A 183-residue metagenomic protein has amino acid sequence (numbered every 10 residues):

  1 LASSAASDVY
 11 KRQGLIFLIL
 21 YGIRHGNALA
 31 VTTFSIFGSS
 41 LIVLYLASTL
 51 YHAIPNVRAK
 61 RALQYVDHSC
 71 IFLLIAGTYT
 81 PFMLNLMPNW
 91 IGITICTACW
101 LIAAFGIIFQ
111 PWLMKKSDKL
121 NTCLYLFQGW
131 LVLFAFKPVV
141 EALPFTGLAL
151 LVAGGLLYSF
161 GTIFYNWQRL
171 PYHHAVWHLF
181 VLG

Functional and structural regions predicted by a protein language model:
L1-A6, Y10: Single conserved hydrophobic/aromatic residue that forms the stacking wall/gate of nucleotide- or nucleobase-binding
K11-F17, V66-T80, T122-F136, L179-G183: Small-residue-rich segments of transmembrane alpha-helices in multi-pass membrane proteins, especially helix faces
G14-F34, T78-I95, F134-L150: Helix-coil boundary and interhelical linker segments in multi-pass alpha-helical membrane proteins
F17, I36, V43-L44, L50-Y51 (+7 more regions): Hydrophobic residues within membrane-embedded alpha-helical segments of Major Facilitator Superfamily
I54-I71: Hydrophobic/aromatic-rich structural module bridging two neighboring secondary-structure elements via a short loop
V57-R61, M83-W90, Q110-L120, V139-F145 (+1 more regions): Membrane-interface helix caps and helix-loop-helix hairpins in membrane proteins
F105-W112, G129-A142, S159-W167: Alpha-helical transmembrane segments in multipass membrane proteins, preferentially the mid-helix core
D118, E141-G183: Terminal transmembrane helical module of multi-pass membrane proteins
